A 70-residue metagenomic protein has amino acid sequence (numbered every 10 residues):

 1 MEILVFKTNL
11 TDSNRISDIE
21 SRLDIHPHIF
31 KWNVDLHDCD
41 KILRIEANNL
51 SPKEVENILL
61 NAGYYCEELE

Functional and structural regions predicted by a protein language model:
M1-I3, E70: Absolute protein N-terminus
L4, F30-W32, L43: Conserved beta-strand core positions
V5-R15: Short, surface-exposed ligand-recognition loops at beta-strand->loop->(often short) alpha-helix junctions that present
T8-L10, R44-N49: Short beta-strand-to-loop capping motifs
I16-L23: Short amphipathic alpha-helical segments
E20, H37, E46-E70: C-terminal structural segments of small proteins and small subunits
L23, I29-D35: Short acidic amphipathic segments
